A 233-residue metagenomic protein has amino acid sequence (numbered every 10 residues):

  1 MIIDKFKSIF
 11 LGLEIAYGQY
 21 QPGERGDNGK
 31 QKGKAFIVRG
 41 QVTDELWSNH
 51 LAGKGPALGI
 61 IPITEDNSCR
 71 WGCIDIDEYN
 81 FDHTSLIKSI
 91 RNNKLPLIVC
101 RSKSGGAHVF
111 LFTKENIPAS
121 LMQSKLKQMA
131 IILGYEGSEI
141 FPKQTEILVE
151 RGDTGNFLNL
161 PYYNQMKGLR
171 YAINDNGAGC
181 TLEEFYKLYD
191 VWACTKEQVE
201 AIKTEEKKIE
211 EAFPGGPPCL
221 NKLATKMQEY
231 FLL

Functional and structural regions predicted by a protein language model:
M1-W71, N80-K88, N156-F157, Y162-Q165 (+5 more regions): DNA replication initiation on ssDNA origins
I61-I63, L97-S104, E139-K143: Short beta-strand
I74, P96-M122, L148-P161: Histidine-centered divalent-metal-coordination microenvironment in nucleic-acid enzymes
I74-I76, F81-R101: Active-site-adjacent loop/helix surface patches within enzyme catalytic domains that shape the substrate-binding cleft
T84-N92, F112-E139, M166-K187: Helical (often loop-to-helix) elements that flank the catalytic cores of nucleotide-handling enzymes
P96-V99, G105, N116, I131 (+1 more regions): Internal intein/HINT superfamily modules and their associated LAGLIDADG
A130-G168, Y189-T204: Flexible helix-coil linker/hinge segments at domain or subdomain boundaries
